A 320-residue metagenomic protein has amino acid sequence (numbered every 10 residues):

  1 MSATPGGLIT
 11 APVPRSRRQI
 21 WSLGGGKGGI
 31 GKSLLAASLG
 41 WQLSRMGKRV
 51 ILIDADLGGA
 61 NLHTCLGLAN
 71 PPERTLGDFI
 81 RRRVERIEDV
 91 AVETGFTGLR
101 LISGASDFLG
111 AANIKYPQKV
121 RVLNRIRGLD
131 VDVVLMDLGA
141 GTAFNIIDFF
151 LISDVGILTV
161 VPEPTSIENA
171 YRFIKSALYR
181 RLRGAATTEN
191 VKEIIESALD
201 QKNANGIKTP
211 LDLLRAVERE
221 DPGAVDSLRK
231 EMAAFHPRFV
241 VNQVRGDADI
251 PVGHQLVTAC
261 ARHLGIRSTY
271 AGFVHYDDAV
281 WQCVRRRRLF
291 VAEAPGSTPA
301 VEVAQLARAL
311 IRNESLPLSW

Functional and structural regions predicted by a protein language model:
M1-I20, A307, R312-W320: Acidic-aromatic/histidine active-site loop/patch
Q19-I87, V133, I146: Walker A/P-loop NTP-binding active-site region of P-loop NTPases, recognizing the glycine-rich GxxxxGKT/S
G26, V160-P162, G184-N205, S227 (+2 more regions): G-domain G4 guanine-recognition motif of GTPases
A55-D132, T188, E196-K208, E218-P222 (+2 more regions): P-loop/Walker-type NTP enzyme "switch/lid" segment
A112, L138, T142-F149: Conserved ATPase-coupling elements of RecA-like P-loop NTPase cores
R127, N145-T165: Inter-motif core of Ras-like GTPase G domains
A234, V241-Q243, C260-F290: Beta-strand-loop-alpha "switch" segments that mediate conformational coupling across diverse proteins
I266-R267, W281-W320: NTP-binding/hydrolysis catalytic cores, primarily Walker-type P-loop NTPases
